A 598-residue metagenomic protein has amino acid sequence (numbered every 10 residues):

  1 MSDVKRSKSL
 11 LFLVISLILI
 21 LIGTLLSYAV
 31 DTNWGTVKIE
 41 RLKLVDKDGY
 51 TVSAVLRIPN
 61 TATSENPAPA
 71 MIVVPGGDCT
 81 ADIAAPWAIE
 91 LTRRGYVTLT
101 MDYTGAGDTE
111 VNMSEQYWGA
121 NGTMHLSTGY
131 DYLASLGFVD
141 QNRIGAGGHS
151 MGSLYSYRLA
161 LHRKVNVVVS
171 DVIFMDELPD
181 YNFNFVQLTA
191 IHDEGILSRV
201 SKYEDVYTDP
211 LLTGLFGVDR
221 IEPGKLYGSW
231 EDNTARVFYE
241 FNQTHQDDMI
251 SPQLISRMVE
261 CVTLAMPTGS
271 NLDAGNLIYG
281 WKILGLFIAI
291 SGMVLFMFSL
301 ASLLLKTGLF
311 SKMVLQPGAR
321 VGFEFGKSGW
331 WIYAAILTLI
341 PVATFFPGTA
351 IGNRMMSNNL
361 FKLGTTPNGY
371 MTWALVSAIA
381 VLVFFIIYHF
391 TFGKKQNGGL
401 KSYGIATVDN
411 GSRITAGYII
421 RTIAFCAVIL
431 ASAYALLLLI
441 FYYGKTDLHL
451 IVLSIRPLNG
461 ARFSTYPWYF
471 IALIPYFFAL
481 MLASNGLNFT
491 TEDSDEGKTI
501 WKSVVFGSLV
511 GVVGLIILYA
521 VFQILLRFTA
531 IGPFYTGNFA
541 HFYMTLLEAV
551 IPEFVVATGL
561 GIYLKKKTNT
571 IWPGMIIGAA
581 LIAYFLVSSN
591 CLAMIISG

Functional and structural regions predicted by a protein language model:
M1-K8, R320-K327, S412-R413: Short, Lys/Arg-rich N-terminal segment immediately upstream of the first membrane anchor
D3-V45, S53-V55: An N-terminal hydrophobic leader/cap segment in hydrolases
L10-L19, A289-M293, A335-I336, L375-I379 (+1 more regions): Hydrophobic H-region at the start of alpha-helical membrane spans
W34-Y279: Soluble extramembrane regions of membrane proteins in the secretory/endomembrane system
M249-L264, L286-S302: P-loop NTPase catalytic cores that bind/hydrolyze ATP
N276-I290: Juxtamembrane/start-of-transmembrane alpha-helix segments at the extracytoplasmic/lumenal side of membrane anchors
G292-A335: Juxtamembrane interface at the cytosolic side of transmembrane helices
A335-G598: Alpha-helical transmembrane segments of integral membrane proteins
